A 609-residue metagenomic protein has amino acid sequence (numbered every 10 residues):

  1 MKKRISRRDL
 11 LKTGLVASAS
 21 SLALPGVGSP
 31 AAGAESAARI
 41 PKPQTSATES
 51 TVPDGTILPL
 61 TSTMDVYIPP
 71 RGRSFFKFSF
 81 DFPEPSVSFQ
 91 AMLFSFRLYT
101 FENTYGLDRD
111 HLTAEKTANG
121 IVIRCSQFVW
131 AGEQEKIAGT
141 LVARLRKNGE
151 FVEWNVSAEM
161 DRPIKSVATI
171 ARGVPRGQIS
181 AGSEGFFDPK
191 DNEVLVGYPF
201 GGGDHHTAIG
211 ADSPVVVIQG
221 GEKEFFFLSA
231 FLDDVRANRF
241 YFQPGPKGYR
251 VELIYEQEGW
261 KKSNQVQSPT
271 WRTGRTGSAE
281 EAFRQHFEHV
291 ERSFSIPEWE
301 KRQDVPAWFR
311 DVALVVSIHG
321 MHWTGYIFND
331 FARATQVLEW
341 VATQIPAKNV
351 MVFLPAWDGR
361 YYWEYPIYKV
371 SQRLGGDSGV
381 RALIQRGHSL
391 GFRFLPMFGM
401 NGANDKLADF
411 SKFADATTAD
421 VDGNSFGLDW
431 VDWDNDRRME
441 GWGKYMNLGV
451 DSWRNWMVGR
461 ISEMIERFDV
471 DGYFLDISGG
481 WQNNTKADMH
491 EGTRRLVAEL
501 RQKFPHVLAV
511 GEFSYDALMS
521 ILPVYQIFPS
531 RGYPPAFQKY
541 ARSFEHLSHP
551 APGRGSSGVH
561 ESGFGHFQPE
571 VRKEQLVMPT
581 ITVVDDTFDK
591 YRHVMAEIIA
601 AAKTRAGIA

Functional and structural regions predicted by a protein language model:
M1-S18: N-terminal secretory signal peptides and thylakoid transit peptides that target proteins across membranes
P25-P53: C-terminal segment of N-terminal export signals and the immediately downstream linker at the start of the mature
I57-M351, R386, R393: Carbohydrate-recognition beta-sandwich/jelly-roll modules in extracellular/periplasmic carbohydrate-active proteins
S263-N264, V458, D488-A609: Active-site-proximal substrate-binding groove within the catalytic cores of carbohydrate-active enzymes
S317-A332, E364-D377, M439-N455, S478-D488: The substrate-binding groove and active-site-proximal loops of carbohydrate-active enzymes, especially glycoside
H319-K412: Aromatic- and glycine-enriched glycan-recognition loops and surfaces that form the carbohydrate-binding subsites
F353-W357, M457-T485: Active-site groove signature of glycoside hydrolases
M400-E463: Active-site-adjacent "subsite" loops/lids of carbohydrate-active enzymes
